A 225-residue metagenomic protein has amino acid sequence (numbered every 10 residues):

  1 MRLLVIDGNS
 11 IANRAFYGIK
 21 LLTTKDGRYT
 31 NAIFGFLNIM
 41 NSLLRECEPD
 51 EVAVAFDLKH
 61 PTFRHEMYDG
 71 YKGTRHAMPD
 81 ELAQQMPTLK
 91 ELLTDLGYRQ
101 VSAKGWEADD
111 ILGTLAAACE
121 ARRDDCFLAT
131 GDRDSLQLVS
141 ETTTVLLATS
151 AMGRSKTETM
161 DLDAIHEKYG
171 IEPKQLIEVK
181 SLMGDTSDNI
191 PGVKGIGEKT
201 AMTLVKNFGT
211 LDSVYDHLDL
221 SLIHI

Functional and structural regions predicted by a protein language model:
M1-A53, D57, F63-Y68: Non-catalytic, usually N-terminal nucleic-acid engagement modules in DNA/RNA processing proteins
G8, F56-L58, K104, T130-G131: Glycine-rich, histidine-containing beta strand-loop boundary motifs that form or position
L22-T23, G73-L222: Extended two-metal-dependent nuclease catalytic cores across DNA- and RNA-processing enzymes
